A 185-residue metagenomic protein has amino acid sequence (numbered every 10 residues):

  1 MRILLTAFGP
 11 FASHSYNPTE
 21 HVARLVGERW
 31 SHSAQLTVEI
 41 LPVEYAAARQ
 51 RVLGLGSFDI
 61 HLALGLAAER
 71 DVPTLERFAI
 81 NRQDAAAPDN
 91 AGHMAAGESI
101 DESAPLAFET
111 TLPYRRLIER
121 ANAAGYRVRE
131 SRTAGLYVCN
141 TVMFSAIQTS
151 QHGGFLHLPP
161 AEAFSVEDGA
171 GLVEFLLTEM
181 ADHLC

Functional and structural regions predicted by a protein language model:
M1-A134, I147-Q151, V166-C185: N-terminal catalytic or cofactor-binding beta/alpha core of small enzyme domains
N140-A146: A short, acidic, amphipathic alpha-helical segment used as a generic capping/interface helix at domain edges
H157-E162: An accessory alpha-helical subdomain
